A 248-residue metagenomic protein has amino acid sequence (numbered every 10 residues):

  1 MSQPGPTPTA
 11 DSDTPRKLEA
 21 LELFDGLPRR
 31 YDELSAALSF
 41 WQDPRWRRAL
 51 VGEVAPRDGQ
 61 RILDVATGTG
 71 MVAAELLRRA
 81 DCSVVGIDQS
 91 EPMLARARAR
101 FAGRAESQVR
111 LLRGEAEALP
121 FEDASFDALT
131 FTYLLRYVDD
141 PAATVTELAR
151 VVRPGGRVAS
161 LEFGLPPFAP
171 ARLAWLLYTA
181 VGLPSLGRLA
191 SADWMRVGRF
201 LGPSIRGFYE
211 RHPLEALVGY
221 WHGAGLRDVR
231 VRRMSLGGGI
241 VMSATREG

Functional and structural regions predicted by a protein language model:
L18-E19, I87, G164-Y220, A224 (+1 more regions): C-terminal alpha-helical "lid/dimerization" subdomain adjacent to the S-adenosyl-L-methionine
F40-D58: Conserved alpha-helix/loop element of class I SAM-dependent methyltransferases that forms part of the SAM/SAH-binding
R61-V65, T69-A118: Class I SAM-dependent methyltransferase SAM/SAH-binding core
E117-A128: A short acidic, Gly/Pro-enriched loop at the edge of an enzyme's catalytic core that lines a small-molecule cofactor
D127-P141: A short SAM/SAH-binding and catalytic strip from SAM-dependent methyltransferases
A142-P154: A short glycine-rich, Lys/Arg-flanked "PGG" loop and its adjoining helix->strand segment in the class I
G156-F163: Conserved beta-strand signature within the Rossmann-like core of class I S-adenosyl-L-methionine
A224-G248: Core SAM-dependent methyltransferase catalytic element
